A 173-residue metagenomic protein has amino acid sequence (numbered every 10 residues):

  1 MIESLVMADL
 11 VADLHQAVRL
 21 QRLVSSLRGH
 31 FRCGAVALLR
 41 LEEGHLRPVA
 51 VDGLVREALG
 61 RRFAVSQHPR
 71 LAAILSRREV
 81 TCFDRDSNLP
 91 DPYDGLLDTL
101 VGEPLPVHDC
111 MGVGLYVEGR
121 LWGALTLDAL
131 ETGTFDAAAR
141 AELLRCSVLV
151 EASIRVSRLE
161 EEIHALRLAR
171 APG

Functional and structural regions predicted by a protein language model:
D9-S26: Signal-transducing coiled-coil linker helices
Q16, V156-G173: Signal-transducing coiled-coil/dimerization helices and immediately adjacent hinge/linker segments that couple sensory
S25, A37-F63: GAF sensory/regulatory domain recognition with acknowledged cross-activation on helical regulatory dimers
L41, E57-L96, G102-E103: Regulatory sensory and allosteric helical modules in signal-transduction proteins and certain transcription factors
H108-Y116: A short, aliphatic-rich beta-strand micro-motif
V117, T134-R155, E162-A165: Amphipathic alpha-helical "output/dimerization" segments
L121: Glycine-rich acetyl-CoA-binding "A-motif" of GNAT/NAT acetyltransferases
A124-G133: Short beta-strand-to-loop transition segments that serve as allosteric relay/switch motifs in sensory/regulatory domains
